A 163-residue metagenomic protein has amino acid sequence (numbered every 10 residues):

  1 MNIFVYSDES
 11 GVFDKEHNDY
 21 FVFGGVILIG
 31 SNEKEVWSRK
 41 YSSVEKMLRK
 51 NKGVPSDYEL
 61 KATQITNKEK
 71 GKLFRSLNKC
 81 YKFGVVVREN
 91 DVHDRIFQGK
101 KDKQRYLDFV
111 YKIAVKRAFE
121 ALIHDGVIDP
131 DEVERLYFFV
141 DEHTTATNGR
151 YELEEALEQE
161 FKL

Functional and structural regions predicted by a protein language model:
M1-L163: Phosphate-ester processing/binding pockets and catalytic centers
